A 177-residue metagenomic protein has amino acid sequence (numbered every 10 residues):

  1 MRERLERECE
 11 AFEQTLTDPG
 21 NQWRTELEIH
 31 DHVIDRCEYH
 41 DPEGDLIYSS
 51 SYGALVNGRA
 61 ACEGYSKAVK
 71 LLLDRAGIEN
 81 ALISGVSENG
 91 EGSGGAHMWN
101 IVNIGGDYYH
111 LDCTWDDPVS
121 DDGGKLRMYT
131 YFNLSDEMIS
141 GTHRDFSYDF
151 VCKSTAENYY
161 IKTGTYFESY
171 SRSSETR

Functional and structural regions predicted by a protein language model:
R2-A54: Secondary-structure boundary elements
P19, P42, G58-R59, S135-E137: Surface-exposed loop/turn and secondary-structure junction residues enriched for glycine/proline
N21, S50, V119, L134-D136 (+1 more regions): General structural signal for secondary-structure boundaries
L46-A60, G64-L71, S93: Conserved active-site-adjacent core of cysteine acyl-enzyme catalytic domains
G64-I139: Hydrophobic/aromatic-rich core segments of domains that either
G124-R177: Low-complexity, Gly/Ser/Thr/Pro-rich intrinsically disordered linker/tail segments
